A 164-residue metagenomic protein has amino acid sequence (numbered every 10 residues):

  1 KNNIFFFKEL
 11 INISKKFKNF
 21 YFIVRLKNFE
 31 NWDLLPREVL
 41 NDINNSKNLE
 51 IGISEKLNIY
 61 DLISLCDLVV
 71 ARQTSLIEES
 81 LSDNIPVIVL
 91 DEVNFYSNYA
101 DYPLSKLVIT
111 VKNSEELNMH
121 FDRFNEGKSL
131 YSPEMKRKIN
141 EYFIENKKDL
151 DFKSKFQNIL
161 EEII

Functional and structural regions predicted by a protein language model:
K1-D42: Conserved catalytic-core segment of nucleotide-activated headgroup transferases in glycan assembly
V24-L26, A71, V89-D91: Short beta-strand/turn micro-motifs composed of small residues that flank or help shape donor/cofactor-binding pockets
V39-S46, S75-N146: Catalytic binding pocket for nucleotide-activated donors in carbohydrate/polymer assembly enzymes
K47-K56: Active-site donor-binding acidic/aromatic loop of nucleotide-activated sugar and phosphosugar transferases involved
E55-L65: Short acidic alpha-helix that forms the nucleotide-activated donor recognition element in Leloir-type transferases
S64-R72: Acidic donor-binding loop of glycosyltransferase active sites
N146-I164: C-terminal alpha-helical cap of glycosyltransferases
